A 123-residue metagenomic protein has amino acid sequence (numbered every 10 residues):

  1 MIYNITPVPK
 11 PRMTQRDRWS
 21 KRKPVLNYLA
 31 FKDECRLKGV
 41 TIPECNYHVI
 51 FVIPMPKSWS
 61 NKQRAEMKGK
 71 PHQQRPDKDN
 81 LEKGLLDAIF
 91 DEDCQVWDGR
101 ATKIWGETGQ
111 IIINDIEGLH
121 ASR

Functional and structural regions predicted by a protein language model:
M1-R123: Acidic, proline/glycine-enriched N-terminal capping motif
